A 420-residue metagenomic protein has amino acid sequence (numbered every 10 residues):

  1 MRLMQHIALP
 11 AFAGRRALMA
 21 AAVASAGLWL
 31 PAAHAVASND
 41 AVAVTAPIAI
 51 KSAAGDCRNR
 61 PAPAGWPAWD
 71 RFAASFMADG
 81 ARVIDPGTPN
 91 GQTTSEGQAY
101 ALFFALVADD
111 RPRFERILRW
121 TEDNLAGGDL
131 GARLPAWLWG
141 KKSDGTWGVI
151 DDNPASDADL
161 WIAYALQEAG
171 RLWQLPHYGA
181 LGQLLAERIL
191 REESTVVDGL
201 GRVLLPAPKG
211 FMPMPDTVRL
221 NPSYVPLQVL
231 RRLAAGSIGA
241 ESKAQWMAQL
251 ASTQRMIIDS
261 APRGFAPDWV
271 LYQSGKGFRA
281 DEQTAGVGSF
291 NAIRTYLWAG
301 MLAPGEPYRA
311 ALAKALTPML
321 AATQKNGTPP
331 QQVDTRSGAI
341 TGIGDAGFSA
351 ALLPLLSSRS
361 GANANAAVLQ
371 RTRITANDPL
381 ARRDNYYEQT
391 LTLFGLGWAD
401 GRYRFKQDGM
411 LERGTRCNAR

Functional and structural regions predicted by a protein language model:
M1-A13: N-terminal secretory signal peptides that target proteins for export/translocation
R15-M19, V23: N-terminal export leaders
L30-A32: N-terminal signal peptide c-region/cleavage motif recognized by signal peptidases
V36-E96, L106-V149, G199-K209, Q245-D281 (+2 more regions): Low-complexity, Ser/Thr/Pro/Gly-enriched N-terminal "stalk/linker" regions
V42-P67, G91-S95, A132-P135, N153-D157 (+2 more regions): Extended ligand-binding clefts on enzyme/binding-domain cores
T94-Q98, F114, V149-R171: Aromatic-rich carbohydrate-recognition surfaces in CAZymes
F103-V107, W161-R171, Q228-R232, L297-M301 (+2 more regions): Short glycine/serine- and small hydrophobic-enriched flexible loop segments
S337-R420: C-terminal functional modules
